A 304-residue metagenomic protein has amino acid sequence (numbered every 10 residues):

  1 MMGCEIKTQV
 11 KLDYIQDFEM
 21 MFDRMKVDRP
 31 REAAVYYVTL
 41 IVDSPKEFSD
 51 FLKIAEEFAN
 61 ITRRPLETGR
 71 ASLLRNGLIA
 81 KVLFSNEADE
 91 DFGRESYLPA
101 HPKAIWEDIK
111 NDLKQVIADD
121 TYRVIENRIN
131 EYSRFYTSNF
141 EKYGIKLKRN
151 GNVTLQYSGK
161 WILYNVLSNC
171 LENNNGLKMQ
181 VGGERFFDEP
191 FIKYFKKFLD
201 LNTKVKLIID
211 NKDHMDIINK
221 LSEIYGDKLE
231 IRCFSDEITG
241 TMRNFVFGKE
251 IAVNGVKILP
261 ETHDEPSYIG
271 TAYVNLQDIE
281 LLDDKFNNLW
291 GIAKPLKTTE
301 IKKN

Functional and structural regions predicted by a protein language model:
M2-L113, R123-V124, E131-F135, K142-K146 (+2 more regions): PLD/PLD-like phosphodiesterase catalytic module centered on the HKD motif
A118-E189, K196: Exposed, interaction-prone assembly regions rather than primary DNA-binding/catalytic cores
